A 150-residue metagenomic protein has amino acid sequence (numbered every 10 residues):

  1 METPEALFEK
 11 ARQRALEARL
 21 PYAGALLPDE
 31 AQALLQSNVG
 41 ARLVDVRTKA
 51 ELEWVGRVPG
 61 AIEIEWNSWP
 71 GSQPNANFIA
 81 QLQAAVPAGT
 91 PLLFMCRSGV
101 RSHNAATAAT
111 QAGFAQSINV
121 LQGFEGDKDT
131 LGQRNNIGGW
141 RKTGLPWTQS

Functional and structural regions predicted by a protein language model:
M1-G40, K49-P91, S102-S150: Rhodanese-like catalytic fold shared by cysteine-dependent sulfurtransferases and DSP/PTP-type phosphatases
L43-D45: Structural scaffold elements adjacent to functional motifs in cytosolic proteins
F94-M95: Short, surface-exposed ligand- or partner-binding patches at beta-edge/loop junctions that are enriched in aromatics
